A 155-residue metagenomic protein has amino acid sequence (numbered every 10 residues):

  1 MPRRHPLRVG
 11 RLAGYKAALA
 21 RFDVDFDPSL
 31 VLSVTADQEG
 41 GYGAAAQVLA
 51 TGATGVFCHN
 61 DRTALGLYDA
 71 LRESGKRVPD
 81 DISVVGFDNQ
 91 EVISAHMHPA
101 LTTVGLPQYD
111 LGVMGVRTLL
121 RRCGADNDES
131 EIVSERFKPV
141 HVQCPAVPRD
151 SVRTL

Functional and structural regions predicted by a protein language model:
M1-L155: Bacterial carbohydrate/catabolite-sensing allosteric modules
